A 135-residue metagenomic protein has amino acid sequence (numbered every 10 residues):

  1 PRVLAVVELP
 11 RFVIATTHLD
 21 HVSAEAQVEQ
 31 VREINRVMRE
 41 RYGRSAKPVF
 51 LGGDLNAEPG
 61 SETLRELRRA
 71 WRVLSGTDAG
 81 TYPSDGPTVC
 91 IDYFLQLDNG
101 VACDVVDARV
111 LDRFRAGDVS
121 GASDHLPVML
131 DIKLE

Functional and structural regions predicted by a protein language model:
P1-F12, A102, D107-V110: Structured beta-strand-rich core segments of catalytic domains in phosphoester-bond hydrolases
V6-H21, H125: Active-site-proximal beta-strand elements of phosphoester/diester hydrolases
H18-D20, L55-E58: Catalytic metal-binding/acid-base residues of hydrolase active sites
E25, E29, R36-F50, N56-E135: Metal-dependent phosphoester-hydrolase catalytic domains
